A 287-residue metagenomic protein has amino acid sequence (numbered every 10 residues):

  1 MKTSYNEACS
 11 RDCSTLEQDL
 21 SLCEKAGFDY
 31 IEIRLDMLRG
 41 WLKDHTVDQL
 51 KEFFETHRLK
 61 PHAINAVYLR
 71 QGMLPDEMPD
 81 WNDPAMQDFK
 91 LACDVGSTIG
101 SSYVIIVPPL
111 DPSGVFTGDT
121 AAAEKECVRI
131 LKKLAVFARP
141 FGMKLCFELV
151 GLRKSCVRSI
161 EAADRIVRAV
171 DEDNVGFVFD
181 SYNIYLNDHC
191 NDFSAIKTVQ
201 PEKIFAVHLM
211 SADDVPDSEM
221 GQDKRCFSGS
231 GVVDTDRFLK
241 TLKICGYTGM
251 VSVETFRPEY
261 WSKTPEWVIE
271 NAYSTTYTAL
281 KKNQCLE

Functional and structural regions predicted by a protein language model:
M1-S4, C9, C13-G27, G100 (+2 more regions): Histidine-acidic metal/acid-base catalytic patches
N6-S10, R34-L38, A66-L69, P109-D111 (+5 more regions): Active-site beta-loop-alpha junctions enriched in small/polar residues
S14-E17, E55-T56, L74-G176: Active-site acidic/histidine proton-transfer and metal-coordination neighborhood in alpha/beta enzyme cores
D29-Y30, K60, S102, K144 (+1 more regions): Residue-level detector of anion-binding/catalytic polar loops
E32, A63, I105, C146 (+3 more regions): Conserved beta-strand positions in the central sheet of alpha/beta enzyme cores
E32-E55, D111-V115: Glycine-rich, proline-tolerant flexible connector loops at the mouths of alpha/beta enzymes
W41-H45, Y68-Q87, P109-A123, S218-C226 (+1 more regions): Surface-exposed, active-site-proximal loop segments in enzymatic domains
T46-R58, I130-F137, A195-T198, R237-T241: Catalytic-core regions built around general acid/base machinery
